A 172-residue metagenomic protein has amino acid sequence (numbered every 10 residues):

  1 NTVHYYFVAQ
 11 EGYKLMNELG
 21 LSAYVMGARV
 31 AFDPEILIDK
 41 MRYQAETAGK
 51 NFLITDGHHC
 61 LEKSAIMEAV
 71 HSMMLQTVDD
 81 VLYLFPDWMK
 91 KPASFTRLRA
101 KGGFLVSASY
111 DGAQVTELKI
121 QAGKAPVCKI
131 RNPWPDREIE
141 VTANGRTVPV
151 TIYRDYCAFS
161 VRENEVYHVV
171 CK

Functional and structural regions predicted by a protein language model:
N1-L21, V141: The feature captures the catalytic groove of carbohydrate-active enzymes
V8-L15, Y24, I66-M73: Buried hydrophobic packing segments
Y13, V25, R29, E138: Short glycine-/small-residue-rich flexible loop motifs, especially phosphate/cofactor-binding loops
E18, S22-E35: Long, repeat-rich segments with strong aromatic
V30-K172: Non-catalytic C-terminal accessory modules of carbohydrate-active enzymes
